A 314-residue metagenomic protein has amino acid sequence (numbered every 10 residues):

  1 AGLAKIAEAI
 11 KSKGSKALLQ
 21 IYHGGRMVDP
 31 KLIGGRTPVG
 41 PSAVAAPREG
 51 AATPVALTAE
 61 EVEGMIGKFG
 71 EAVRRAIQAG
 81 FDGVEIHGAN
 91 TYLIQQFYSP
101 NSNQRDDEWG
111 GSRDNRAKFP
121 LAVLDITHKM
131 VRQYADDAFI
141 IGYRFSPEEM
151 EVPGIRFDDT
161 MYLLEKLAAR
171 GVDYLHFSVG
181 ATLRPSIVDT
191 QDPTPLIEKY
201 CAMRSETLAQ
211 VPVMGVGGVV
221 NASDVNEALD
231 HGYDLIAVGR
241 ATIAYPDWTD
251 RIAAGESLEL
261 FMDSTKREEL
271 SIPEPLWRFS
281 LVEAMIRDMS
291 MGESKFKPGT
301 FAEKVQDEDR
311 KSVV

Functional and structural regions predicted by a protein language model:
A1-S312: Flavin-dependent oxidoreductase catalytic cores
